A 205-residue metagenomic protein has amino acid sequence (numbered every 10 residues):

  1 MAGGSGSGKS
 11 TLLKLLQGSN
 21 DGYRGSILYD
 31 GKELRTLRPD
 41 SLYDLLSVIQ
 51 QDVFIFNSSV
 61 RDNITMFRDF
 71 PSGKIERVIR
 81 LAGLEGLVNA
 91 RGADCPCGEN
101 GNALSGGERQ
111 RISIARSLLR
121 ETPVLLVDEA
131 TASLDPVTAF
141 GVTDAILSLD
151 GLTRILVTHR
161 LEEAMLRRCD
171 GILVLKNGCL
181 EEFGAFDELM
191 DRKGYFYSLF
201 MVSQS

Functional and structural regions predicted by a protein language model:
M1-G4: The feature captures the beta-strand-to-loop junction immediately N-terminal to the Walker
S7: ATP-binding Walker
T11, L45-S47, D52, V60-N63 (+2 more regions): ABC-family ATPase nucleotide-binding domain "signature/switch" substructure
Q17: Helix-to-loop junction immediately C-terminal to a conserved catalytic motif
G22-S26, N177: Conserved coupling/switch loops of ABC nucleotide-binding domains, chiefly the family-specific signature
G25-K32, L42: Conserved ABC transporter NBD signature motif
V53-P96, Y195: Conserved "ABC signature" C-loop
G83-L84, D191-S205: C-terminal boundary and immediately downstream tail of ABC-type ATPase nucleotide-binding domains
